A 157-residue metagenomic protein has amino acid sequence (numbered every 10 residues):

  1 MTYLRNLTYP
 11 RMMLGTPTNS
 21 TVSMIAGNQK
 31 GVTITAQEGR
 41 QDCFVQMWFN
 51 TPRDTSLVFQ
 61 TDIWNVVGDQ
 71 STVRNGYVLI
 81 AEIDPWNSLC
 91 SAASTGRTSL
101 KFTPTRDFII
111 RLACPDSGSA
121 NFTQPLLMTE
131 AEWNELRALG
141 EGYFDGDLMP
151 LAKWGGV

Functional and structural regions predicted by a protein language model:
M1-G15, K101-R106, R111-V157: Extracellular polysaccharide-targeting segments
M13, E38-G76, T98-P104, P125: Extra-cytoplasmic beta-strand recognition segments
T21-D42: Short carbohydrate-recognition loop motifs
T33-A36, C90, L112-C114: Short beta-strand segments that buttress and anchor functional surface loops
I80-E82: Conserved aromatic beta-strand anchor motif in extracellular beta-sandwich/beta-rich domains
D84-A92: Surface-exposed loop/edge segments in extracytoplasmic proteins
A93-R97: Short, solvent-exposed loop/turn segments in extracellular or other extracytoplasmic domains
